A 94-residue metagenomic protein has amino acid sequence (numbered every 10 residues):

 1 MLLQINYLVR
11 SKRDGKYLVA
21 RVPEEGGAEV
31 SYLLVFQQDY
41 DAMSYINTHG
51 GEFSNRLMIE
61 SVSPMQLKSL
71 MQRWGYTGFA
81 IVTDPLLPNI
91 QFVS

Functional and structural regions predicted by a protein language model:
M1-S94: Conserved NAD+-utilizing ADP-ribose enzyme module
